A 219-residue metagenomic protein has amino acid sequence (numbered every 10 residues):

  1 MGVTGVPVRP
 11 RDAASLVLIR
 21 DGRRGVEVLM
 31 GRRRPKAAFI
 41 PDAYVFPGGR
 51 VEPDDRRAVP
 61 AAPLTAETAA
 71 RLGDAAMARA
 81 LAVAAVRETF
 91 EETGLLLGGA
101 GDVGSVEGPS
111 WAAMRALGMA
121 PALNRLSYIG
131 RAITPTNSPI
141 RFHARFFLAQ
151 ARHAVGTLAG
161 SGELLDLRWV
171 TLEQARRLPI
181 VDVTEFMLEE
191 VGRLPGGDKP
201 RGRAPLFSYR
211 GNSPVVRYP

Functional and structural regions predicted by a protein language model:
M1-P219: N-terminal leader/linker segments that precede catalytic domains of diphosphate-processing enzymes
